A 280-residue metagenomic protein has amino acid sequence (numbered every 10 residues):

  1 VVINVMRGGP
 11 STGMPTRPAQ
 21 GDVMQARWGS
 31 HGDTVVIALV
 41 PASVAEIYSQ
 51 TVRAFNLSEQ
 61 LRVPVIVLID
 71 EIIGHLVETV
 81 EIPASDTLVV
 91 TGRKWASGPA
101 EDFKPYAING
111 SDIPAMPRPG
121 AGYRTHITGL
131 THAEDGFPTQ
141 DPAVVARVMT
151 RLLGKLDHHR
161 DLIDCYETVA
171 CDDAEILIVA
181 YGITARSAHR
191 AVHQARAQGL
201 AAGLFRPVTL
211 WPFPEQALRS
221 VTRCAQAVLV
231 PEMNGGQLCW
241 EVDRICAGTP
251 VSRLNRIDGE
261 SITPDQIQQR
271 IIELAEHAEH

Functional and structural regions predicted by a protein language model:
V1, T16-R27, E81-L88, A247-P250: A glycine- and small-aliphatic-rich helix-loop capping segment at beta-alpha/alpha-beta transitions that lines
V1, T51-F55, T222: Short, well-ordered alpha-helical packing segments
V1-N4, L39-V40, A180: A short, small-residue-rich loop immediately preceding and capping a beta-strand
N4-G13, S43-A45, E71-I73, V208-W211 (+1 more regions): Acidic, glycine-rich active-site loops and adjacent beta-strand->loop/helix elements that engage anionic groups
G8-G13, A38-P41, V148-L153, L200-A202: N-terminal start-of-chain detector that recognizes signal peptides and the immediate post-cleavage beginning
T12-V23, W28, E215-T222: Active-site-proximal loop->helix
R17-E71, G92-S97: Conserved thiamine diphosphate
E59-H280: Flexible, low-complexity linker and terminal segments
